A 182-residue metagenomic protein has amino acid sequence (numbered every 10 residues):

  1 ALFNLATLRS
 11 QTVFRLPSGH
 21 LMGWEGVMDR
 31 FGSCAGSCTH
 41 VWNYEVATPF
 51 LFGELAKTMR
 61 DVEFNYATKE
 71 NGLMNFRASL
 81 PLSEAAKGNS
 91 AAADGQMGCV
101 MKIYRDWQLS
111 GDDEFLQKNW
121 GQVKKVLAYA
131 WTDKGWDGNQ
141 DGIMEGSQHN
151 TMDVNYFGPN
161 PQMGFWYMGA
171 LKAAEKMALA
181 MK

Functional and structural regions predicted by a protein language model:
A1-K134, E145-H149, P159: Substrate-binding groove/exosite segments of carbohydrate-active enzymes
A128, N139-M181: Hydrophobic, small-residue-rich alpha-helical packing segments that form membrane-like cores
